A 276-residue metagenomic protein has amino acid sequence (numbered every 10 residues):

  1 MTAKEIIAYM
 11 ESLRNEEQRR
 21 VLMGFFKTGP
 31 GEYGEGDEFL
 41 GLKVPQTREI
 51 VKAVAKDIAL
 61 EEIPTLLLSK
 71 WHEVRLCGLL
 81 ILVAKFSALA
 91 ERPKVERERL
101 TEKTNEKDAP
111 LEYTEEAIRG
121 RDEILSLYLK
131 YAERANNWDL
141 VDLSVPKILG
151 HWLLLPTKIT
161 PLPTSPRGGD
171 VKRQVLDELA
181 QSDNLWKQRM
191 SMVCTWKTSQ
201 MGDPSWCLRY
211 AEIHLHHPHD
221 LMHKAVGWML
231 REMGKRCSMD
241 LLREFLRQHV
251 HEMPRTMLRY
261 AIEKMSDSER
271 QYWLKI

Functional and structural regions predicted by a protein language model:
M1-I159, D170-I276: Alpha-helical scaffold domains
